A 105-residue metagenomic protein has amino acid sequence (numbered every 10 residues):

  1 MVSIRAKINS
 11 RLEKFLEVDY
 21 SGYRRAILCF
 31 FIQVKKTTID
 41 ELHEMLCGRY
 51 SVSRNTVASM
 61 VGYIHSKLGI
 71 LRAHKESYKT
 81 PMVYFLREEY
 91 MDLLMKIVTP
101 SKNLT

Functional and structural regions predicted by a protein language model:
V2-L28: Short alpha-helical segments that sit at the start of domains
E17-V18, F31-K36, G48: Short helix-capping/hinge SLiMs at alpha-helix to coil transitions
E17-Y20, K75-V98: Short, cationic-aromatic polyanion-contact patches
T37-M45: Short acidic, hydrophobic short linear motifs in intrinsically disordered regions
E44-R54: Short helix-coil junctions and helix-kink-helix linkers
A58-H65: Short, hydrophobic-biased segments on the C-terminal half of alpha helices that form "recognition helices"
H65-S77: A short, conserved structural fragment
